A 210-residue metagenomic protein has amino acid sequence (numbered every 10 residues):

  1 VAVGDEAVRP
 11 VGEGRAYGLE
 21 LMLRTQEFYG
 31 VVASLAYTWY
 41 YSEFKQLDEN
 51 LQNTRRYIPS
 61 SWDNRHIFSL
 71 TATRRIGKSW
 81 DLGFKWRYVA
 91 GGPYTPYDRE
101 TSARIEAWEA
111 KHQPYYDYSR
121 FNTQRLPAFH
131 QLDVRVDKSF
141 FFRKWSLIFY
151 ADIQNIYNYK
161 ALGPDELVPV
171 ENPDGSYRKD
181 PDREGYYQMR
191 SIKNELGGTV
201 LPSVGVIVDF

Functional and structural regions predicted by a protein language model:
V1-G4, F44-N53, A110-Y118, P181-Y187: Flexible, solvent-exposed coil segments and beta strand-coil junctions, predominantly the extracellular/periplasmic
V3-Y94: Gram-negative outer-membrane beta-barrel transporters
R9, R56-P59, S69, Y118-R125 (+2 more regions): Active-site rim elements
Y29-V31, T54, R74, K78 (+4 more regions): Alpha-helical protein-protein interaction elements
Y40, D63, D81, E109 (+3 more regions): Short linear interaction motif-like sites in intrinsically disordered regions of transcription factors
R87-H112, P127-Q131, K138-F210: C-terminal beta-signal and adjacent terminal beta-strands/loops of Gram-negative outer-membrane beta-barrel proteins
